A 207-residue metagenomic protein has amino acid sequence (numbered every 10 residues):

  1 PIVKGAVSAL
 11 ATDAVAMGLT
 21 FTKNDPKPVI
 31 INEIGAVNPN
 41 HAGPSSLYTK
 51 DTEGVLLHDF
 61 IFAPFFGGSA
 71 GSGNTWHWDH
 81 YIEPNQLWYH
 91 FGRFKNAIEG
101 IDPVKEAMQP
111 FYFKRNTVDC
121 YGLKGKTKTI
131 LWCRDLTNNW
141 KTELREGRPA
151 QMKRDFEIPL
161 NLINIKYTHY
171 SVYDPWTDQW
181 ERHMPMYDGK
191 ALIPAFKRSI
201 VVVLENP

Functional and structural regions predicted by a protein language model:
P1-G43: Glycoside hydrolase catalytic-domain groove-lining segments
K4-S8, L47-D51, P84: Hydrophobic alpha-helical scaffolding
A11-A14, Y48-L57: Charged helix-capping and loop-helix junction motifs
T20, D25-I31, V37-P39, E53-M184 (+1 more regions): Aromatic- and carboxylate-lined catalytic core of secreted/periplasmic carbohydrate-active enzymes
P44-Y48, H77: Short beta-alpha connecting loops at secondary-structure transitions that line or flank enzyme active sites
M186-A191: Short, solvent-exposed S/T- and G/P-enriched segments that are highly enriched in secreted/extracellular and lumenal
L192, N206-P207: Long, internal low-complexity/basic segments
